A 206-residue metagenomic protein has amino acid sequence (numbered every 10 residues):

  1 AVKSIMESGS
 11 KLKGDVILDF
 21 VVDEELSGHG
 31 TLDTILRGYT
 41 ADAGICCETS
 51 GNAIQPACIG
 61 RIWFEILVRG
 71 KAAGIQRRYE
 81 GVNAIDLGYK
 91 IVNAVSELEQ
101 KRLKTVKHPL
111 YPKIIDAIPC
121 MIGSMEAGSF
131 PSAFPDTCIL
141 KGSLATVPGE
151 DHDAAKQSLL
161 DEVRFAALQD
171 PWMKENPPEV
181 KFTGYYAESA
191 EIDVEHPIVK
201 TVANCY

Functional and structural regions predicted by a protein language model:
A1-I59, W63: Acidic/histidine-rich catalytic neighborhood of metal-dependent amide-processing enzymes
P56, W63-Y206: Metal-dependent amide/peptide-bond hydrolase catalytic core, centered on the "pita-bread" metallohydrolase fold
